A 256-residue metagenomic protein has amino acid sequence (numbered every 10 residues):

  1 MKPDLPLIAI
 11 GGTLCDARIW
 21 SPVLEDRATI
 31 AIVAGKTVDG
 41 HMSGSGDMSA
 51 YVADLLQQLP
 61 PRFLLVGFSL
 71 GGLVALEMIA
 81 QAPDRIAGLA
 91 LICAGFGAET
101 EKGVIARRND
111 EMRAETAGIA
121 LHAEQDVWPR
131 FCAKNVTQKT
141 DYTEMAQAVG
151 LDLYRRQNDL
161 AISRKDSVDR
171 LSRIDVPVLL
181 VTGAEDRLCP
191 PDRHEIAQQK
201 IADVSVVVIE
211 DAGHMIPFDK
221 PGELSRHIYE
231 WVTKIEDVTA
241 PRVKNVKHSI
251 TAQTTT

Functional and structural regions predicted by a protein language model:
T13-V66, R226: Active-site loop/oxyanion-hole signature of alpha/beta-hydrolase fold enzymes
P22, V176, P190-Q199: Short alpha-helix in the alpha/beta-hydrolase fold that links the catalytic acid
M48, A80-L121: Flexible "cap/lid" loop of the alpha/beta hydrolase fold
G67-G71, A75: Gly/Ala-rich beta-loop-alpha elbow adjacent to hydrolase catalytic centers
E99-K102, G118-R173: Conserved alpha/beta-hydrolase catalytic His-Asp/Glu region
I174, L180-T182, D186: Short beta-strand/loop motif that positions the catalytic acidic residue of the alpha/beta-hydrolase fold
Q198-H214: Catalytic histidine neighborhood in serine/cysteine hydrolases with alpha/beta-hydrolase-type architecture
A212-S225: Catalytic histidine-centered segment of alpha/beta-hydrolase-like enzymes
